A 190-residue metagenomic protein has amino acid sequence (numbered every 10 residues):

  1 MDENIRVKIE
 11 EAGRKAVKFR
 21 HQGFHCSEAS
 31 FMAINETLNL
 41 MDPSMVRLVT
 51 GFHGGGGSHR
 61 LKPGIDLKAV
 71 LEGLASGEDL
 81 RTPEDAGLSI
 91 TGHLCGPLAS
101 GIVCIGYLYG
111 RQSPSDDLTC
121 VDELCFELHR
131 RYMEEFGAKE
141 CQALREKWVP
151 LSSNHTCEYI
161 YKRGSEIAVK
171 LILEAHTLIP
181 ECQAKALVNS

Functional and structural regions predicted by a protein language model:
M1-Q22: Polybasic, low-complexity association/targeting segments
D2-N4, C120-S190: C-terminal binding/interaction regions
R14-H21, G51-H93, W148-S153: A short glycine/serine-rich beta->alpha loop
F19, A33, T37-L40, G55 (+4 more regions): Change "in soluble alpha/beta enzymes" to "in soluble alpha/beta proteins
C26, C95, C141: Short cysteine clusters
T37-R47, V70-P83, Y107-L124: Phosphate-handling active-site elements
L61-E72, H93-S115, L128: Active-site pocket-lining segment
